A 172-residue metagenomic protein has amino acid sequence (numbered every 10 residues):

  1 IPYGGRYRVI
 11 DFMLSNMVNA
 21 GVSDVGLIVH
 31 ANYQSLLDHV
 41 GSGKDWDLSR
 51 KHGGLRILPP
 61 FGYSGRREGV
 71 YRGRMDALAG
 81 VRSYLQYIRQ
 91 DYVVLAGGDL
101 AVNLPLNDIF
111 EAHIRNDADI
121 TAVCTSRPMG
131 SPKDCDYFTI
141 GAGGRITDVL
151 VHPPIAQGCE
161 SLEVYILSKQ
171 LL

Functional and structural regions predicted by a protein language model:
I1-L172: Unchanged
